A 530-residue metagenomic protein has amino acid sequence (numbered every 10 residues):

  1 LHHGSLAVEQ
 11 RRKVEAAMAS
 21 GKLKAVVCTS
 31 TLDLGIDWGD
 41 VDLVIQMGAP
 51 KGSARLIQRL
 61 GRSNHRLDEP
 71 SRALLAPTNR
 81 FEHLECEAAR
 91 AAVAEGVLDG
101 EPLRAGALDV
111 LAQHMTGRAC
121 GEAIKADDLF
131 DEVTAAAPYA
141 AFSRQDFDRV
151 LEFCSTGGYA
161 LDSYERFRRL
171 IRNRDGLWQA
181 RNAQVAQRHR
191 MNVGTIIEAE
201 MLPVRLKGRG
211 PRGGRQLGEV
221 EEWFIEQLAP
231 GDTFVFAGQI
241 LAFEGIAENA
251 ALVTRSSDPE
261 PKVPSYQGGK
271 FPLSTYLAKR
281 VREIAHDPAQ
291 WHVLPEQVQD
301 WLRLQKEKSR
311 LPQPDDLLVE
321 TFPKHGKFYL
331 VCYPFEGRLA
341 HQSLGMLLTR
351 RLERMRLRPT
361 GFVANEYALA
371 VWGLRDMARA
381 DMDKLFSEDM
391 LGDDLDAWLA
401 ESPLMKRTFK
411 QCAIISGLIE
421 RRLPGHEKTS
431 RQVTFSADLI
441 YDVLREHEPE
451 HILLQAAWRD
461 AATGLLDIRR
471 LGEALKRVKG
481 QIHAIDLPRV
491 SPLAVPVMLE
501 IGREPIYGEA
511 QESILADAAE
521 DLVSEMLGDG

Functional and structural regions predicted by a protein language model:
L1-K13, C28-L34: Conserved helicase motor
S20-K24, I45-R104: Conserved segment of the helicase C-terminal RecA-like domain
V26-V44, R62-S63: SF2 helicase motor core recognition
G121-D127: Short capping segments at the starts of secondary-structure elements
F130-M201, A237, P264, P272-G530: Extended, highly charged accessory segments
G231, F236-G238: Loop/turn positions that initiate beta-strands
Q239-I246: Short beta-strand-centered aromatic/proline hotspots
A247-P264: Short, solvent-exposed secondary-structure boundary/capping segments
